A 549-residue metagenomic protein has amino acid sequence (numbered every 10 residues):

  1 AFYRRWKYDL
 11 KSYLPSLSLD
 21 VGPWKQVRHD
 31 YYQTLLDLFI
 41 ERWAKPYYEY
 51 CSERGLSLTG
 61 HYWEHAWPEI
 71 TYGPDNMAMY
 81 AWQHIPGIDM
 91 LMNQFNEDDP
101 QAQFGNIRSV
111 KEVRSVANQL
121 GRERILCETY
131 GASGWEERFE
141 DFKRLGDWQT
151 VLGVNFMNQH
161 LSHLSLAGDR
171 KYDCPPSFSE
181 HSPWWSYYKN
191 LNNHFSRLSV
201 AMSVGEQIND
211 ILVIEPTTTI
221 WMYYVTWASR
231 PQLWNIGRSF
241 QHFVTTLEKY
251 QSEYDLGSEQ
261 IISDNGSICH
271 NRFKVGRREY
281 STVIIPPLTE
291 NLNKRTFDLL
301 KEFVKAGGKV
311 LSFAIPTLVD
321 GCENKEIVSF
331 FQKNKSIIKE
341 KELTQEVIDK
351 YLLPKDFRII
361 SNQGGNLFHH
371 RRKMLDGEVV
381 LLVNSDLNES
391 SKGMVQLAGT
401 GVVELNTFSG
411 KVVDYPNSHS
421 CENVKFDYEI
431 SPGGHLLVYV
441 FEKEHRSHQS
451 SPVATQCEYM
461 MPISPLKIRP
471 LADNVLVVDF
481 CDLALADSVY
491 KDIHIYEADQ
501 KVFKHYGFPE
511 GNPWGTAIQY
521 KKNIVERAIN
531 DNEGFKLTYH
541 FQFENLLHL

Functional and structural regions predicted by a protein language model:
A1-L549: Carbohydrate-binding surfaces of carbohydrate-active enzymes
